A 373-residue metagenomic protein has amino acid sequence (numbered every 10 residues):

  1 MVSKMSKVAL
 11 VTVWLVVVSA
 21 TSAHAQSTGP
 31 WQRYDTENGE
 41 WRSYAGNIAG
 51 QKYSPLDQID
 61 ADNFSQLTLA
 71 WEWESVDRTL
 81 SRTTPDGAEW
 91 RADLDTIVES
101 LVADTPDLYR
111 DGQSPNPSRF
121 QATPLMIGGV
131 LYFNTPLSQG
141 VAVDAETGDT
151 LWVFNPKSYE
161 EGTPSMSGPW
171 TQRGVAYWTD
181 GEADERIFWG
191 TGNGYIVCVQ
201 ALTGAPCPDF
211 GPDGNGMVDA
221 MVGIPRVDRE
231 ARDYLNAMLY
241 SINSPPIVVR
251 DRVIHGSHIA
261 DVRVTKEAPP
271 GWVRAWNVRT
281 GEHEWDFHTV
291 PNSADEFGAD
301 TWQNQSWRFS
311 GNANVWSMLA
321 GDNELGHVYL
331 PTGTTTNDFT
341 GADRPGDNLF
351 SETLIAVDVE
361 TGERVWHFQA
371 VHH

Functional and structural regions predicted by a protein language model:
M1-L10: Bacterial N-terminal signal peptides that target proteins for export
A9-A20: Bacterial N-terminal signal peptides
T21-A25: Sec/Tat signal peptide C-region and signal peptidase I cleavage site
S27-A103, T289-E296: Blade/loop signatures of beta-propeller domains
W41-A45, N116-Q139, M166-Y195, L235-T265 (+3 more regions): Repeat-blade elements of multi-bladed beta-propeller folds
A45-A49, D60, W71-D77, G128 (+8 more regions): Sec/Tat-exported extracytoplasmic proteins
S65-V76, G140-M166, G181-A183, I196-N236 (+2 more regions): Extracytoplasmic/lumenal domain signature
V76-A88, A92-I127, P136-S138, A142-D180 (+2 more regions): Blade-loop segments of beta-propeller domains
